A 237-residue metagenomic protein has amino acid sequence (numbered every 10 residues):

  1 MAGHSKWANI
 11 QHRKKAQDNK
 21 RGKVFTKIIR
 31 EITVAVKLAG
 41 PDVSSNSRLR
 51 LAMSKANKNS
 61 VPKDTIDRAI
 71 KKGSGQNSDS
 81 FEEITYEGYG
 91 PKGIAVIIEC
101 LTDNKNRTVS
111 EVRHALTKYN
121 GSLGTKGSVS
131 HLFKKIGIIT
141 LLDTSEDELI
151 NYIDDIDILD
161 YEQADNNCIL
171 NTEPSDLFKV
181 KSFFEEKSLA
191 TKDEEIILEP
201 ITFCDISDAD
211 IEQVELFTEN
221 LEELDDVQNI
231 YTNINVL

Functional and structural regions predicted by a protein language model:
M1-G124, V129-I138, D176: N-terminal cationic and glycine-rich segments that engage phosphates or anionic surfaces
I138-L237: Positively charged, low-complexity, intrinsically disordered RNA-binding extensions
